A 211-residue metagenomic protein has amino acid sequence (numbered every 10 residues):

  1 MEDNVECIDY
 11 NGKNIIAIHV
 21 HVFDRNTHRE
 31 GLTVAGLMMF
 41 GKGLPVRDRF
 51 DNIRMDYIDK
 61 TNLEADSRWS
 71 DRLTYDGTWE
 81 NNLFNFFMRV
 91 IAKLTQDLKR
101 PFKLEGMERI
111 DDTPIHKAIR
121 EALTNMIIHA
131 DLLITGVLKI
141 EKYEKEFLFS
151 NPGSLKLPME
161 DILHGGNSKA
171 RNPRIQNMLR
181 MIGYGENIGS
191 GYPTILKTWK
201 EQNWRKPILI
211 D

Functional and structural regions predicted by a protein language model:
M1-I134, K142, G153-A170, G191 (+1 more regions): Active-site helix-to-loop segments that bind/position phosphate- or nucleotide-bearing substrates and donors across
K139-I140, I188, I208-D211: Short beta-strand
F147-P152: Conserved DxG motif in ATP/Mg2+-binding regions
S168-N203: Glycine-rich phosphate-binding loop
